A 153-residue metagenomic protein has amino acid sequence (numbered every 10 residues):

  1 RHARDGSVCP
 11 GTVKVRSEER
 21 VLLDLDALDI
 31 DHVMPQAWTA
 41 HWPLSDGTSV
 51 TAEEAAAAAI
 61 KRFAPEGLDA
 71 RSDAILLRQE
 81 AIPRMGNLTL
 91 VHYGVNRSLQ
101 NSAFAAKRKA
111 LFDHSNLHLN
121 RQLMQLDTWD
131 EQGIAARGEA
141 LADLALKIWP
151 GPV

Functional and structural regions predicted by a protein language model:
R1-A56, A74: Aromatic-lined ligand-binding clefts that engage carbohydrates, nucleic acids, or primary amines
L28, H41-N96: Short beta-strand-alpha-helix junction that forms the catalytic/metal-binding core of metal-dependent nuclease domains
D73-V153: Long, cytosolic, alpha-helical-rich C-terminal regions that act as interaction/scaffolding modules
